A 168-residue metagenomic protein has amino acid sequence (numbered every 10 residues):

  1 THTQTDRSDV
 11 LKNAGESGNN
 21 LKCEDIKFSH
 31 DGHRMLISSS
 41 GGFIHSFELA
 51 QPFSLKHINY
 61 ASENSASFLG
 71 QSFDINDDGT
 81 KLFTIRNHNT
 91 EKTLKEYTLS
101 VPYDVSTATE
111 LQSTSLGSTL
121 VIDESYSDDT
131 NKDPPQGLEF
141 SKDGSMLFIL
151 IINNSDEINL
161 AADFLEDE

Functional and structural regions predicted by a protein language model:
T1-E168: Polar, enzyme-active/binding microenvironments
